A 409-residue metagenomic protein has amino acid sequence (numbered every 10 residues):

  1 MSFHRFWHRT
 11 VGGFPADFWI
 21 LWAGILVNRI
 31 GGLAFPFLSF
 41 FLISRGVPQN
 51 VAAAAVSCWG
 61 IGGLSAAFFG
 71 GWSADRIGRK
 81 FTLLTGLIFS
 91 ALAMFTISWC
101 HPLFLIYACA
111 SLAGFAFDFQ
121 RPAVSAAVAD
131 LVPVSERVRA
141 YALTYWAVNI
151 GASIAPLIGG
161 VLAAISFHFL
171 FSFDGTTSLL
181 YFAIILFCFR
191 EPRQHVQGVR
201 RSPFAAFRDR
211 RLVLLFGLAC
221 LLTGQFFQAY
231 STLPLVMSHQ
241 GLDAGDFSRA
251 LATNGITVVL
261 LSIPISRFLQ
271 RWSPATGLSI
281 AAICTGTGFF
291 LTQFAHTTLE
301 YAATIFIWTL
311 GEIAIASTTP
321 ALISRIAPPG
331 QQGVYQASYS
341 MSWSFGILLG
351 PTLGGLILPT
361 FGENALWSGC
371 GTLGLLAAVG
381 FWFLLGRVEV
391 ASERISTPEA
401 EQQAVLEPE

Functional and structural regions predicted by a protein language model:
M1-P15, R190-G217, E401-V405: Juxtamembrane intracellular "pre-TM" segments in multi-pass secondary transporters
V11-G60, V213-L214, L218, T223-A250: Helix-loop boundary and gating motifs at the non-cytosolic
L33, G60-F68, A152-S153, G255-I263 (+1 more regions): Residue-level signature of mid-helix packing/kink "hotspots" within the transmembrane helices of 12-pass Major
S65-H101: Conserved MFS/SLC helix-loop-helix module at the cytosolic interface between two early adjacent transmembrane helices
A66-G78, L261-P274: Helix-to-loop junctions at the C-terminal end of transmembrane segments in multipass secondary transporters
F81-F95, T276-L291: Structural signature of the two symmetry-related core transmembrane helices
A110-V148: Cytoplasmic helix-loop-helix junction between adjacent transmembrane helices in 12-TM secondary transporters
A163-T176, L356-G374: A membrane-interface helix-boundary motif in multi-pass transporters
